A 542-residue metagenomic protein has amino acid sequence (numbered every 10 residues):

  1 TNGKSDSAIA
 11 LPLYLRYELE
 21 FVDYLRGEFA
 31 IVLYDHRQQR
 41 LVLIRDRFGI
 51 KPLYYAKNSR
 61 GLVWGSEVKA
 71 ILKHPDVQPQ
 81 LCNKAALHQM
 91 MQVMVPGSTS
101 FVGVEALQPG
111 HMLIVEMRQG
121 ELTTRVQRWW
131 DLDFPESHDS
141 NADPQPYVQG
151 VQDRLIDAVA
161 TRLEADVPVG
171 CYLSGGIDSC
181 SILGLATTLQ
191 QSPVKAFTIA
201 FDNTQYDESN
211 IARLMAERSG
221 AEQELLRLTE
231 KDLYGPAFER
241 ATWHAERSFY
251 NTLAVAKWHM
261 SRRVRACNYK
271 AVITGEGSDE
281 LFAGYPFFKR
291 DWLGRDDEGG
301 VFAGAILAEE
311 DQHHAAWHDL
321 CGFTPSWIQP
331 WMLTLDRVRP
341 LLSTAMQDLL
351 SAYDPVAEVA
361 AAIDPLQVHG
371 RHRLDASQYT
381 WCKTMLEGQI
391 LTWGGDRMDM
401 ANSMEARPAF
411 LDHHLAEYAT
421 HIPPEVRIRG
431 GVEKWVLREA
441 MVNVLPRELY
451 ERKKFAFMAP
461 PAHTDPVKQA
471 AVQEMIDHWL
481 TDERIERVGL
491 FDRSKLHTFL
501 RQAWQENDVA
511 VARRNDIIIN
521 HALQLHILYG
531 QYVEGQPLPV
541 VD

Functional and structural regions predicted by a protein language model:
T1-E246, K257, V442-N443, E448 (+1 more regions): Cysteine-centered catalytic environments shared across enzyme families
E20, K73-D76, V102-P109, G120-L122 (+4 more regions): Adenosyl-5′-phosphate
G61, F288-W292, V541: Glycine-rich, phosphate-binding/catalytic loops in enzymes
A186-Q190, K289, P423: Active-site catalytic pocket residues across diverse enzymes, especially alpha/beta-hydrolases
E208-N210, G235-E239, A283-F288, H463-D465: Short aromatic-enriched loop/helix-cap "lid" or pocket-rim segments at secondary-structure transitions that line
S248-N251: Acceptor-substrate binding/catalytic loop of class I
Y269-D279, A283-Y285: Short acidic/histidine-rich active-site segments
E280-D311: A mobile, often basic/glycine-rich helix-loop segment that functions as the active-site lid/recognition loop
